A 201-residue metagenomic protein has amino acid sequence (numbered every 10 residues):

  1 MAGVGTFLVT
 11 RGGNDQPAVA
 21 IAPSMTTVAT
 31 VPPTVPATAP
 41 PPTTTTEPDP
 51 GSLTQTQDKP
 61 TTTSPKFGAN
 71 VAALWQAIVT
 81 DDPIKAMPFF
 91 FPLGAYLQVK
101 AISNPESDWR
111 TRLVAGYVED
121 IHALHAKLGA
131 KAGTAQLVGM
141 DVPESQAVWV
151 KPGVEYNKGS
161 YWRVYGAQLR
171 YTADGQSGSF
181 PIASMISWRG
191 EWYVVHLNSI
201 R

Functional and structural regions predicted by a protein language model:
M1, D15, A20-S24: Long, hydrophobic or amphipathic alpha-helical segments
M1-V9: Hydrophobic alpha-helical membrane-insertion segments, chiefly the h-region of N-terminal signal peptides
L8-A18, L128-R201: Exposed beta-sheet edge and beta->alpha loop/turn motif
I21-T80, I84, P88-F89, Y96-N104 (+1 more regions): Short, low-complexity N-terminal intrinsically disordered segments enriched in polar/charged residues
D49-K59, I84, P88-K158: Short solvent-exposed beta->alpha transition segments
T80-A95, G178-G190: Short, solvent-exposed linear motifs at loop/edge-of-secondary-structure regions
